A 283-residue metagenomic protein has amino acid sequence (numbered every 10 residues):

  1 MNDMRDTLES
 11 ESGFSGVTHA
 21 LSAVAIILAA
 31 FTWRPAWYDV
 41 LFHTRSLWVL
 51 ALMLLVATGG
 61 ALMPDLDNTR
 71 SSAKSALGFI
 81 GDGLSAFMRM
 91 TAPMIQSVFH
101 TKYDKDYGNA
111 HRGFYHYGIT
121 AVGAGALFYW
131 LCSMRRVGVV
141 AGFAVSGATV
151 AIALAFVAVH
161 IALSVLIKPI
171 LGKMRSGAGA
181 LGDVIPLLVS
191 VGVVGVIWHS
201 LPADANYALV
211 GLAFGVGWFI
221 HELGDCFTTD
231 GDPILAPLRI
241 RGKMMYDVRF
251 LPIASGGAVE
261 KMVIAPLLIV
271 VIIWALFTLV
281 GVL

Functional and structural regions predicted by a protein language model:
M1-L283: N-terminal membrane-targeting hydrophobic helices
